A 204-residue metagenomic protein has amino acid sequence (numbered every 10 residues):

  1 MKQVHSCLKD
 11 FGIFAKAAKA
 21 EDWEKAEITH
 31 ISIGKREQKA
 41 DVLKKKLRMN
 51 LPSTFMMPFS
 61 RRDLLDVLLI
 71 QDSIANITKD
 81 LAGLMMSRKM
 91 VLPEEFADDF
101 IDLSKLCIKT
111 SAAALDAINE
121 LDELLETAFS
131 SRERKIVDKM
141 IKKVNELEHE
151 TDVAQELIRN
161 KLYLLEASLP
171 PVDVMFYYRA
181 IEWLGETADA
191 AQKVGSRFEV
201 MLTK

Functional and structural regions predicted by a protein language model:
M1-K204: Cytosolic, long alpha-helical scaffolding segments
